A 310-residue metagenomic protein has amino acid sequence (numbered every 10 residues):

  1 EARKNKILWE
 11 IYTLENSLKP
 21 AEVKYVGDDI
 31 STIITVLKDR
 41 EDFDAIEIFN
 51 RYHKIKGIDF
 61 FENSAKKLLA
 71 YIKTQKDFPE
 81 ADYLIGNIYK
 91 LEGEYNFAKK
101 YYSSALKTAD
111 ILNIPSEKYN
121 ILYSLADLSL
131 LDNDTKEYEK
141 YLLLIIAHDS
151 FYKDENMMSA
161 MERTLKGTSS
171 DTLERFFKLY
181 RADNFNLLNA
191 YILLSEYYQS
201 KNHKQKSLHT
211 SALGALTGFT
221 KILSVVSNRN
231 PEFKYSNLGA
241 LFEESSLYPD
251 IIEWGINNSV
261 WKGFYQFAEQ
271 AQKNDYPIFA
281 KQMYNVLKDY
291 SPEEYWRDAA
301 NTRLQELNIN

Functional and structural regions predicted by a protein language model:
E1-E62, A299: N-terminal leader/linker segments that initiate helical-solenoid repeat arrays
N5, Y12, L84, E117 (+5 more regions): "A position-specific structural signal for the A-helix of alpha-solenoid helical repeats
P20, Y71-P79, A109-S116, A147-S159 (+5 more regions): Short solvent-exposed coil/turn linkers within tandem alpha-helical repeat scaffolds
G57, F61-S64, A98, Y138 (+2 more regions): Single-residue signature of alpha-solenoid repeat helices
F61, A65-L69, Y102, L142 (+2 more regions): Hydrophobic/aromatic packing residues within the alpha-helices of TPR/SEL1-like helical repeat arrays
W254-N310: Terminal, low-structured helical/coil segments at or just beyond the last alpha-helical repeat
